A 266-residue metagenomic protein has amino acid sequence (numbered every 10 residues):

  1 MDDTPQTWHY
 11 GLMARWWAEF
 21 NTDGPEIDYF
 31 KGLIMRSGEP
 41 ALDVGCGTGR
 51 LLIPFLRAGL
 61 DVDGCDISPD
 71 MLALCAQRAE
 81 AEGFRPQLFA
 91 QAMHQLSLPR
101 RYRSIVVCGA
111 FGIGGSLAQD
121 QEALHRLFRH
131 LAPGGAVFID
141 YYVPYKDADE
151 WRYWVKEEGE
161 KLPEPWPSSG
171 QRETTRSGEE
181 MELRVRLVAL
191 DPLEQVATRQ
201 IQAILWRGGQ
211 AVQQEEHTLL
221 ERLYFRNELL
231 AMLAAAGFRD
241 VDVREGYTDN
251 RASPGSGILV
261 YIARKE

Functional and structural regions predicted by a protein language model:
M1-E39, R50: Conserved class I S-adenosyl-L-methionine
G45-G47: Class I SAM-dependent methyltransferase "Motif I" SAM/SAH-binding loop
L52-Q95: Class I SAM-dependent methyltransferase SAM/SAH-binding core
S97-I105: A short acidic, Gly/Pro-enriched loop at the edge of an enzyme's catalytic core that lines a small-molecule cofactor
V107-A110: A short beta-strand submotif of the Rossmann-like class I SAM-dependent methyltransferase core that lines
Q121-P133: A short glycine-rich, Lys/Arg-flanked "PGG" loop and its adjoining helix->strand segment in the class I
I139-E228: SAM-dependent methyltransferase
L219-E266: C-terminal lobe and adjacent flexible extensions of AdoMet/dcAdoMet transferase-like proteins
